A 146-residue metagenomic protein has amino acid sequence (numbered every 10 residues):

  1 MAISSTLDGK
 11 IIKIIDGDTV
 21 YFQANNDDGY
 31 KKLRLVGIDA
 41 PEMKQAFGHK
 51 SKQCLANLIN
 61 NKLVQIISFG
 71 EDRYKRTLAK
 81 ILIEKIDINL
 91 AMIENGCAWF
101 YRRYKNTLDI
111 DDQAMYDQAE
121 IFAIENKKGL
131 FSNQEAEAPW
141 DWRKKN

Functional and structural regions predicted by a protein language model:
M1-N146: Small beta-barrel nucleic-acid-binding modules, primarily SNase/OB-fold domains and secondarily Tudor-like barrels
